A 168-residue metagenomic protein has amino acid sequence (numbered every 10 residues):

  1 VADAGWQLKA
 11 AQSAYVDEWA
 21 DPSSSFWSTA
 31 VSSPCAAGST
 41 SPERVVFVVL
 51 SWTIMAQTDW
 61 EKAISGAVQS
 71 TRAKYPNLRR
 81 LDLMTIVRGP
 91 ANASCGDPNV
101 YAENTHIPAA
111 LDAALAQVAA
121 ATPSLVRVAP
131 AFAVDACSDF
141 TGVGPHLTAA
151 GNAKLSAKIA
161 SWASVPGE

Functional and structural regions predicted by a protein language model:
V1-D59: Conserved SGNH/GDSL esterase-like catalytic core that processes O-acyl groups on lipids and polysaccharides
A2-V16, P42-V49, R79-T85, S124-A131 (+2 more regions): Structural recognition of the beta-strand scaffold that forms the well-ordered cores of secreted hydrolase catalytic
D21-S32, Q57-Q69, D97-A114: Well-ordered, non-membrane alpha-helical segments in soluble/globular domains
S33-P34, G66-K74, A113-Q117, K158 (+1 more regions): A generic secondary-structure signal
A37-S41, K74-Y75, A119-T122: Extracellular/periplasmic catalytic domains that process cell-envelope and extracellular macromolecules
S39-S41, S51-S65, A133-V143: Generic structural signal for short, solvent-exposed loop/turn connectors between secondary structure elements
F47-W52, S70-P108: Active-site segments of SGNH/GDSL-like serine hydrolases that catalyze O-acetyl group transfer/hydrolysis on lipids
G89-E168: Catalytic His-Asp segment of secreted/periplasmic serine-dependent ester chemistry enzymes
